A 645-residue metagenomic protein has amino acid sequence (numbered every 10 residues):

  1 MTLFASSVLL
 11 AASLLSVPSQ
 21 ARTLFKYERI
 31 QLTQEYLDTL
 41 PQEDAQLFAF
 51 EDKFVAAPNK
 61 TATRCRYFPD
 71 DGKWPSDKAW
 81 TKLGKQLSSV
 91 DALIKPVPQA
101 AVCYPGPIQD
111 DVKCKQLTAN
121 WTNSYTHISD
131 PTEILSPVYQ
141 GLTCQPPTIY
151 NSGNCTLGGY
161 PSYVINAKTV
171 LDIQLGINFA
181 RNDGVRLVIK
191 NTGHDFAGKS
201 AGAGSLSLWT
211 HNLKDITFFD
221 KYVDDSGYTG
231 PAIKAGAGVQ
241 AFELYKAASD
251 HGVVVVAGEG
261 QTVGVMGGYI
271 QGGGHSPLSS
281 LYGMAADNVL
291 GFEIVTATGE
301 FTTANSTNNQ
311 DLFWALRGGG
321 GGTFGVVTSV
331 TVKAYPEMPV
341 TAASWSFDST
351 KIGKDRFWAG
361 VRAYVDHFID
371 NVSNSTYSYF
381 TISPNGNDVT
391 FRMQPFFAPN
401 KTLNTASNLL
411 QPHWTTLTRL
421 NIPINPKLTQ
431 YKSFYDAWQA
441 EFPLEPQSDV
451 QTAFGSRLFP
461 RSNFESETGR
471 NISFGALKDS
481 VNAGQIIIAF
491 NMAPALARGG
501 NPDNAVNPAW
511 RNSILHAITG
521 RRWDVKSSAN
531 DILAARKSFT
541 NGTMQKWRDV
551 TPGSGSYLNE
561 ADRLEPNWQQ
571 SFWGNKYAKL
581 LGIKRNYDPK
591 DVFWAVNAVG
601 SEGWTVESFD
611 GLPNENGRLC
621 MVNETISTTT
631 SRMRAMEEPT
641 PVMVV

Functional and structural regions predicted by a protein language model:
M1-T23, V645: Fungal secretory targeting signals
R22-V645: Soluble FAD-dependent oxygen oxidases
